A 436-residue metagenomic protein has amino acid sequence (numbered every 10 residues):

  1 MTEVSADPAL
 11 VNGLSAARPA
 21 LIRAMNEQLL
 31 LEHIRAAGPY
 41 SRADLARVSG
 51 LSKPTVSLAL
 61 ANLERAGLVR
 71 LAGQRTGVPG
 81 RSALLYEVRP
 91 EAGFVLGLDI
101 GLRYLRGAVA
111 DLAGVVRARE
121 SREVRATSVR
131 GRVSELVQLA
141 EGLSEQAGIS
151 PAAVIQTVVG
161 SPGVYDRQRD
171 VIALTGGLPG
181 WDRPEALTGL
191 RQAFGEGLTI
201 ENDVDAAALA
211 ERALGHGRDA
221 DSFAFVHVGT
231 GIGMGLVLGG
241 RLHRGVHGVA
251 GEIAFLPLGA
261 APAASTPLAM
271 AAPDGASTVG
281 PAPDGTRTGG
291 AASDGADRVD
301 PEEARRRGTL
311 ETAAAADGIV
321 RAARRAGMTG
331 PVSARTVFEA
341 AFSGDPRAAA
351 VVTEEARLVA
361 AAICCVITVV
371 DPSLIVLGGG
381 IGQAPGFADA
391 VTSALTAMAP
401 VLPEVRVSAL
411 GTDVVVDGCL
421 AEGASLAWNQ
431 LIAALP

Functional and structural regions predicted by a protein language model:
M1-Q74, V78-S121, T127-A153, F194 (+1 more regions): ATP-binding/phosphotransfer module of carbohydrate and carboxylate kinases, centering on a glycine-rich
G77, G163-R167, D205-L209, G233-M234 (+3 more regions): Short, active-site-adjacent cap segments at secondary-structure transitions
V95-D99, V154-V158, F223-H227, G233-G235: Short glycine-aspartate micro-motif
D111, R167, V237: Short, acidic, Ser/Thr-enriched surface-loop or helix-capping motifs
V116, I172, L242-H243: Hydrophobic "anchor" residues
S121-S222, P267, G386-A397: Glycine-rich phosphate-binding loop and adjoining helix at the ATP-binding site of ATP-dependent phosphoryl-transfer
S161, V228-T230, G379-G380: Short secondary-structure boundary segments
V204-A269, E303-A315: Acidic, glycine-rich loop-and-beta core segments that form the ion-binding/anion-interacting portion of active sites
